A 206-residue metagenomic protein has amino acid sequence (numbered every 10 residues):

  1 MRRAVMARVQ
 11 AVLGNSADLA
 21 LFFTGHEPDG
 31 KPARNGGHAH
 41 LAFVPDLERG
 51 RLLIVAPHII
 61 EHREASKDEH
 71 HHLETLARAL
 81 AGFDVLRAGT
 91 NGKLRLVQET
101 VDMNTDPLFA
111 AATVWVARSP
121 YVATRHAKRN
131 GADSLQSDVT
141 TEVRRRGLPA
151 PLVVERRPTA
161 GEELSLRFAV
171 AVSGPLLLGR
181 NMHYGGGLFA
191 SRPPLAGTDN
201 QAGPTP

Functional and structural regions predicted by a protein language model:
M1-P206: RNA-interacting cores
